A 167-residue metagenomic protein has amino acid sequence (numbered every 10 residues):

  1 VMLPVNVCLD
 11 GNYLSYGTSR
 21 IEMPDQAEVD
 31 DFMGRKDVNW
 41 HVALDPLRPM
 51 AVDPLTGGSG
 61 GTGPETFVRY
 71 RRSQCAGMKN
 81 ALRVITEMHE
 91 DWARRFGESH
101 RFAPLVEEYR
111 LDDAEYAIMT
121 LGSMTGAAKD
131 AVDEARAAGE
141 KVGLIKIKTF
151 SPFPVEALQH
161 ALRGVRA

Functional and structural regions predicted by a protein language model:
V1: Active-site-proximal alpha-helical scaffold in enzymes
V5-E107: Conformationally flexible catalytic loops at phosphate/diphosphate-handling active centers
E90-A167: Thiamine diphosphate
